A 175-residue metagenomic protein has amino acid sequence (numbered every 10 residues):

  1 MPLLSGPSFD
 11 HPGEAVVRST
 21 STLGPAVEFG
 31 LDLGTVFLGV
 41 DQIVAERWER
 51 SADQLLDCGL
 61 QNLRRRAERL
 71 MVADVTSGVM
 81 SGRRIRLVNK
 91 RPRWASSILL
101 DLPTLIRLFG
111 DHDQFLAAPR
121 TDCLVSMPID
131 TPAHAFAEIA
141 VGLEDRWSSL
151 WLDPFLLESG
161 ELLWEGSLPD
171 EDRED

Functional and structural regions predicted by a protein language model:
M1-S97, L105: Charged, alpha-helical interface segments at or near domain boundaries
P103, G110-F115, R120-D175: C-terminal structured domains
